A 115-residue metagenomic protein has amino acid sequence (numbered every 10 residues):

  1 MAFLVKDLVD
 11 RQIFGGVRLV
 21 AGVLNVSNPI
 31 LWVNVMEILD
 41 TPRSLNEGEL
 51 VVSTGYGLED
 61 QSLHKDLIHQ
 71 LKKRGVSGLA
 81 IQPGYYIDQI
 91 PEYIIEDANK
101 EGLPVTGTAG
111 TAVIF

Functional and structural regions predicted by a protein language model:
M1-F115: Alpha-helical/coil-rich non-catalytic "connector" segments in signaling and regulatory proteins
